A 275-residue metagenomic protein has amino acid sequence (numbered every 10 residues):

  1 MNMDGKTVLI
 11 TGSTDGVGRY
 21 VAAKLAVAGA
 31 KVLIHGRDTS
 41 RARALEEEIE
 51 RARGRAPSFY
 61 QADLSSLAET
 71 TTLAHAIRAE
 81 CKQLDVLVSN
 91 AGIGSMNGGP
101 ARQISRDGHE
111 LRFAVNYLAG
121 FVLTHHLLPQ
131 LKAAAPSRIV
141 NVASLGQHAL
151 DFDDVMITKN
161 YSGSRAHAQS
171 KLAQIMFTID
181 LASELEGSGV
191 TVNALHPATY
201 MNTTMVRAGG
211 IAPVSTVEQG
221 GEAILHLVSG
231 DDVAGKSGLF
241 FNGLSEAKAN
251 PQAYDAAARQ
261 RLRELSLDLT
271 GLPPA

Functional and structural regions predicted by a protein language model:
N2-I34: Canonical Rossmann dinucleotide-binding motif of NAD(H)/NADP(H)-dependent dehydrogenases/reductases, specifically
L9, D85-V88, V140: N-terminal Rossmann-like NAD(P) cofactor-binding module of classical short-chain dehydrogenase/reductase
T39-S40, Y60-H75: The beta1-alpha1 cofactor-binding region of Rossmann-like NAD(H)/NADP(H)-dependent oxidoreductases
A52-P57, A76-S89, S95-I104: A glycine-rich helix->loop->beta "capping" turn within Rossmann-like NAD(P)(H)-dependent oxidoreductase domains
G92-F113, K132-S188, H196-I211: Catalytic loop of short-chain dehydrogenase/reductase
Y117-L118: Ankyrin-repeat alpha-helix packing hotspot
T124-H125, I179: A short, exposed helix-loop element centered on a Lys and neighboring polar residues
I211-Q260, E264, D268, L272: C-terminal helical subdomain
